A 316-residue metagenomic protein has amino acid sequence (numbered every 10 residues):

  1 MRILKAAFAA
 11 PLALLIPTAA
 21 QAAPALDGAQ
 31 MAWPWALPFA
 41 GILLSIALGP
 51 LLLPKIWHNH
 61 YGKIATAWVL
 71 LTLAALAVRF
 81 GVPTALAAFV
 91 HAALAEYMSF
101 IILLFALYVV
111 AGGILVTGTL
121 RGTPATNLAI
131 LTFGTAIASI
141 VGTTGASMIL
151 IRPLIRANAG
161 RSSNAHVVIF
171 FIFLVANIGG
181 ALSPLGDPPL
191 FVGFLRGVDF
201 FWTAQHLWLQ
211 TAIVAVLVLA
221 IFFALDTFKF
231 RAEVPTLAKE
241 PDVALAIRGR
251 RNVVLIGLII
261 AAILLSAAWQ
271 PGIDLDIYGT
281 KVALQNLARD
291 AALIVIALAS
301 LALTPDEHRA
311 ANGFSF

Functional and structural regions predicted by a protein language model:
M1-A22: N-terminal secretory/membrane targeting signals
A19-A23, P54-K55, L73-Y97, F105-A125 (+1 more regions): Transmembrane alpha-helix boundary signature
P24-W35, I56-I64, L86-S99, F200-Q210 (+2 more regions): Interfacial loop-to-helix junctions that mark the boundaries of transmembrane helices in multi-pass membrane
W35-L43, H60-A75, Y97-A106, R248-L258 (+1 more regions): Hydrophobic mid-bilayer segments of alpha-helices in multi-pass membrane transport proteins, especially secondary
I56, S163, S183, V192 (+1 more regions): Juxtamembrane and boundary regions of transmembrane helices in multi-pass small-molecule transporters and channels
A125-I178: Hydrophobic transmembrane alpha-helices that form the pore/transport pathway of multi-pass ion and small-solute
T143-S147, H166-V198, V218-A224: Alpha-helical transmembrane segments and, especially, the helix-loop junctions at the ends of these helices
I256-F316: Transmembrane helical segments that form the transport core of multi-pass membrane transport proteins
